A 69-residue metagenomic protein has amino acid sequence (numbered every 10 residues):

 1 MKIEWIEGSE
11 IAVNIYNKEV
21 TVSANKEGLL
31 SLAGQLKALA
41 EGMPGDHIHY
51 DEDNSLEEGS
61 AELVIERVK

Functional and structural regions predicted by a protein language model:
M1-K69: Positively charged, low-complexity terminal tracts and the immediately adjacent first secondary-structure elements
